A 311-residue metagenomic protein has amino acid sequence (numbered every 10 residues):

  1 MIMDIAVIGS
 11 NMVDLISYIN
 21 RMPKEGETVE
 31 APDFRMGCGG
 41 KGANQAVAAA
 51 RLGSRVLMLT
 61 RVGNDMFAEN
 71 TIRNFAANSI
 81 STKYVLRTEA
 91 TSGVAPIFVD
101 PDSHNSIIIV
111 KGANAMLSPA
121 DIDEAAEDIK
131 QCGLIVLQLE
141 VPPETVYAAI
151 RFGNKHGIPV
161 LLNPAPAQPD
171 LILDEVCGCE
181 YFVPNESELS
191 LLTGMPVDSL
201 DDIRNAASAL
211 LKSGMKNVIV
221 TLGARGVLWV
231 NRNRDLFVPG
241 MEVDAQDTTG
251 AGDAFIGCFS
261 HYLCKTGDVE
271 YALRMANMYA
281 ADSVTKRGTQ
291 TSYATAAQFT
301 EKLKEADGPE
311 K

Functional and structural regions predicted by a protein language model:
M1-R61, M66-N70, A77, A245-Q246 (+1 more regions): Glycine-rich phosphate/adenosyl-contacting loop at the front of the ribokinase-like
I5, P169, L200-K311: Conserved phosphate-binding/catalytic region of the ribokinase-like
A46-R55, V99, H261-T266: Alpha-helix C-terminal capping segments
N74-E89: A glycine-rich helix N-cap at a beta->alpha junction
S79, A115-A120, L161-A167: Short gly/ser/thr-rich secondary-structure transition/capping motifs
R87, I97-L134, L139: Conserved phosphate-binding/catalytic loop of the ribokinase/pfkB sugar-kinase fold
L134-N205, R225-V227: Conserved beta-alpha-beta core of the PfkB/ribokinase-like small-molecule kinase fold
